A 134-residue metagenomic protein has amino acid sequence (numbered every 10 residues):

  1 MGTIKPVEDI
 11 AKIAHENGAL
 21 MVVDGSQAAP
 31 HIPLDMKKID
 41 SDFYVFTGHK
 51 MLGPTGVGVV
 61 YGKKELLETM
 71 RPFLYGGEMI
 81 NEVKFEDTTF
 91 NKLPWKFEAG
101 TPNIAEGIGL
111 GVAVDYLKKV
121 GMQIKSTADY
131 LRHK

Functional and structural regions predicted by a protein language model:
M1-K134: Pyridoxal 5′-phosphate
